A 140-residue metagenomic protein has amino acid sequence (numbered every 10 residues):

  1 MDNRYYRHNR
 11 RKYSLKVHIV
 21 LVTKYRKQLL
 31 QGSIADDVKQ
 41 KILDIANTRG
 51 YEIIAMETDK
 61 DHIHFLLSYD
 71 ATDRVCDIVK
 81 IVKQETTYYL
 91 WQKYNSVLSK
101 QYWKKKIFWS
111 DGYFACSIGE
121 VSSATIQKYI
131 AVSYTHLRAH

Functional and structural regions predicted by a protein language model:
M1-Y134: Basic nucleic-acid-binding interfaces
T135-H140: Conserved small/polar residues in nucleotide/adenosyl-binding loops
